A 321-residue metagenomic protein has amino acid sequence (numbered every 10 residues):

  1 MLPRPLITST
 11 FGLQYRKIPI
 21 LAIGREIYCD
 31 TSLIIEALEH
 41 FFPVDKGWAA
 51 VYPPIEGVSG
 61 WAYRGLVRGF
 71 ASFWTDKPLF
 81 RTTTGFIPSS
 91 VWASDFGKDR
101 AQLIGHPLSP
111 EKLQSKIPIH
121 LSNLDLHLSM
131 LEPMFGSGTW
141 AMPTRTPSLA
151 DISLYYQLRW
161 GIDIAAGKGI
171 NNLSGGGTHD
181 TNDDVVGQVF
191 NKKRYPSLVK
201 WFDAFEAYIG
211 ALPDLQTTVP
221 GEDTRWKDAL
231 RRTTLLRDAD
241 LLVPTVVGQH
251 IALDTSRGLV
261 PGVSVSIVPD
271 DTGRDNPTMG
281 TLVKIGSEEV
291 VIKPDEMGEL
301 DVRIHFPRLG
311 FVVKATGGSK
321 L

Functional and structural regions predicted by a protein language model:
M1-H106, P110-P118, A141, A252-L259 (+3 more regions): GST-like domain detector, emphasizing the conserved glutathione-binding G-site in the N-terminal thioredoxin-like
M1-L13, I18, V186-K193, S197-D203 (+2 more regions): Solvent-exposed, charged interface segments at domain starts and junctions
P43, G136, G210-A211: Generic structural signal for secondary-structure transition and capping sites
W74-W201: GST-like fold's C-terminal all-alpha helical module
V185-Q249: Catalytic cores of secreted or luminal carbohydrate-active enzymes
